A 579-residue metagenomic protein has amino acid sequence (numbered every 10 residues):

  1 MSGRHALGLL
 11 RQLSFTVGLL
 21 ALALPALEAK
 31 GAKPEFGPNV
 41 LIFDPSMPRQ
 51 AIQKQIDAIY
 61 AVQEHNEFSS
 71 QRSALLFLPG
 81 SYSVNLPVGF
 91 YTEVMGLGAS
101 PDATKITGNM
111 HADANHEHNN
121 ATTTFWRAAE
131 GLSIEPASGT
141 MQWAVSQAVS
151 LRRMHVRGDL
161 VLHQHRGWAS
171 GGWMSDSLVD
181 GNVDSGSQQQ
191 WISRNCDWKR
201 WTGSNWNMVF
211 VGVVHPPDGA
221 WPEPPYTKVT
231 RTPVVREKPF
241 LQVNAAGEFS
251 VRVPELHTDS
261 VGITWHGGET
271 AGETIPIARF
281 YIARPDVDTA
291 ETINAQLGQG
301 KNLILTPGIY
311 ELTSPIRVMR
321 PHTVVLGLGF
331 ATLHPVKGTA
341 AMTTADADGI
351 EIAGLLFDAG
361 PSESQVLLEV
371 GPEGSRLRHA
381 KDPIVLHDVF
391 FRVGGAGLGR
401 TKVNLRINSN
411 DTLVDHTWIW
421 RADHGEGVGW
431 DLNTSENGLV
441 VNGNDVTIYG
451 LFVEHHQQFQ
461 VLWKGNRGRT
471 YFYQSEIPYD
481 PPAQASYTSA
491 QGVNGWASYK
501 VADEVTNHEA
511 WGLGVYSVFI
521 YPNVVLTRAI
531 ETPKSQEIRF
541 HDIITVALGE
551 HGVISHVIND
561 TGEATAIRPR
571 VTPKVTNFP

Functional and structural regions predicted by a protein language model:
S2-F15: Bacterial N-terminal signal peptides that target proteins for export
G8, A23-G31: Short stretches within intrinsically disordered, low-complexity N-terminal or propeptide regions
Q12-P25: Bacterial N-terminal signal peptides
A29-P579: Extracellular/periplasmic carbohydrate-active domains that bind, remodel, or depolymerize complex polysaccharides
